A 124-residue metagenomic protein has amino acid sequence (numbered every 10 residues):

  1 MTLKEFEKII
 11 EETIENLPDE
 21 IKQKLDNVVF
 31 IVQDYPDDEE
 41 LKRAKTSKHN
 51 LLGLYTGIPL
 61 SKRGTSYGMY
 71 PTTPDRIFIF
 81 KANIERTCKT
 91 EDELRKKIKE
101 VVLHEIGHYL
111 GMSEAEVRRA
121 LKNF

Functional and structural regions predicted by a protein language model:
M1-K97, Y109, A115-E116: Active-site rim/adjacent substrate-binding subdomains
V101, E105-Y109: Catalytic glutamate of the conserved HExxH
E114-F124: Post-HExxH zinc-binding segment in Zn-dependent metallohydrolases
